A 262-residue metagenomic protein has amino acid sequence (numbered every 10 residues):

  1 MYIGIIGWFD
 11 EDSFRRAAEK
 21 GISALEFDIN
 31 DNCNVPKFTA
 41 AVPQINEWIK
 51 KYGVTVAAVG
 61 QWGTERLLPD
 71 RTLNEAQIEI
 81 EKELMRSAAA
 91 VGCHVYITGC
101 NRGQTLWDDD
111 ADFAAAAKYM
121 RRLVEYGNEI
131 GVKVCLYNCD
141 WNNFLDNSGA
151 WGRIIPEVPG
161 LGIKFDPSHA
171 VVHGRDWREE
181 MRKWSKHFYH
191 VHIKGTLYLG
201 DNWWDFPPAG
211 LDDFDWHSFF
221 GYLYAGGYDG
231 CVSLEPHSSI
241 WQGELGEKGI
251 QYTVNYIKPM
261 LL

Functional and structural regions predicted by a protein language model:
M1-Y2, F9-S23, K51, Q77-I78 (+3 more regions): Histidine-acidic metal/acid-base catalytic patches
I6-D10, D28-N32, Q61-T64, N101-G103 (+4 more regions): Active-site beta-loop-alpha junctions enriched in small/polar residues
L25-I29, T55-G60, H94-T98: Short, well-structured secondary-structure segments
E26-I49, C100-D108: Glycine-rich, proline-tolerant flexible connector loops at the mouths of alpha/beta enzymes
N34, R71-E75, D110-A111, W204-G210: Short glycine-enriched, charge-decorated loop/helix-capping segments at active-site entrances that position
A41-Y52, K118-Y126, E180, S218-Y222: Catalytic-core regions built around general acid/base machinery
K51, L68-G162: Active-site acidic/histidine proton-transfer and metal-coordination neighborhood in alpha/beta enzyme cores
V56-A58, I97, L136, F165 (+1 more regions): Hydrophobic residues in well-ordered beta-strands that form the structural core
